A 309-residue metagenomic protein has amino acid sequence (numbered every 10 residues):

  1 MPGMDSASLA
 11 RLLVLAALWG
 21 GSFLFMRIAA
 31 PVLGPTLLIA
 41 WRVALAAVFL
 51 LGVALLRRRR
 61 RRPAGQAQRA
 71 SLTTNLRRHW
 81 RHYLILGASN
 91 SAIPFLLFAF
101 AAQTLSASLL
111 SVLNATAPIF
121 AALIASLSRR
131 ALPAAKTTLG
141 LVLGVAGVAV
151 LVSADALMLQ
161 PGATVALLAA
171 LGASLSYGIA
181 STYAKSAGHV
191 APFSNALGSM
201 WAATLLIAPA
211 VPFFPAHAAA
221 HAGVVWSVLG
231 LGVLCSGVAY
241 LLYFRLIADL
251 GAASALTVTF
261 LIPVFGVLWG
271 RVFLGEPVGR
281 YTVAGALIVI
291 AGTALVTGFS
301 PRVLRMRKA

Functional and structural regions predicted by a protein language model:
M1-A40, F100, A146, A156-S186 (+1 more regions): Glycine-/small-residue-enriched transmembrane alpha-helix faces in small-molecule transporters and effluxers
L12, R78-G87, P133-V145, A166-L167 (+2 more regions): Cytoplasmic-side transmembrane-helix entry/capping segments in multi-pass membrane proteins
A16, I39-W41, S91, F95 (+3 more regions): Helix-helix packing/entry segments at the starts of transmembrane helices
L18, S22-F23, L51-N114, V150 (+1 more regions): Specific transmembrane alpha-helical segments of multi-pass solute transporters/efflux pumps, especially DMT/EamA
G20, L24, L51, G87-A92 (+9 more regions): Hydrophobic/small/kink-forming positions within alpha-helical transmembrane segments of polytopic membrane proteins
A29, L38, R42, A101 (+7 more regions): Hydrophobic/aromatic residues within transmembrane alpha-helices of multi-pass small-molecule transporters
L50, A121-L123, L127, L141 (+4 more regions): Transmembrane alpha-helical segments that form core, pore/gating elements of small-molecule transporters/exporters
L50, I124, P133-D155, Y177 (+5 more regions): Hydrophobic transmembrane alpha-helices of multi-pass small-molecule transport proteins
